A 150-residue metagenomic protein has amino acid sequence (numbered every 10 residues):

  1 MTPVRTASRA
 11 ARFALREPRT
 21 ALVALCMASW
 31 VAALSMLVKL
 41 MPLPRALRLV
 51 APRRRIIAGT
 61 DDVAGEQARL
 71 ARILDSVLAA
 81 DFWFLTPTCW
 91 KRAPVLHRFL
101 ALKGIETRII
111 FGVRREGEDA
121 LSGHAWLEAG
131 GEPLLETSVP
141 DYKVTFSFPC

Functional and structural regions predicted by a protein language model:
M1-T60, R69-L85, L102, S138 (+1 more regions): N-terminal accessory/pre-domain segments preceding catalytic cores
I73-S76, P94-C150: Hydrophobic/aromatic-rich core segments of domains that either
P87-A93: Short, thiol/selenol-centered motifs that function as redox-active sites or metal-ligating centers
